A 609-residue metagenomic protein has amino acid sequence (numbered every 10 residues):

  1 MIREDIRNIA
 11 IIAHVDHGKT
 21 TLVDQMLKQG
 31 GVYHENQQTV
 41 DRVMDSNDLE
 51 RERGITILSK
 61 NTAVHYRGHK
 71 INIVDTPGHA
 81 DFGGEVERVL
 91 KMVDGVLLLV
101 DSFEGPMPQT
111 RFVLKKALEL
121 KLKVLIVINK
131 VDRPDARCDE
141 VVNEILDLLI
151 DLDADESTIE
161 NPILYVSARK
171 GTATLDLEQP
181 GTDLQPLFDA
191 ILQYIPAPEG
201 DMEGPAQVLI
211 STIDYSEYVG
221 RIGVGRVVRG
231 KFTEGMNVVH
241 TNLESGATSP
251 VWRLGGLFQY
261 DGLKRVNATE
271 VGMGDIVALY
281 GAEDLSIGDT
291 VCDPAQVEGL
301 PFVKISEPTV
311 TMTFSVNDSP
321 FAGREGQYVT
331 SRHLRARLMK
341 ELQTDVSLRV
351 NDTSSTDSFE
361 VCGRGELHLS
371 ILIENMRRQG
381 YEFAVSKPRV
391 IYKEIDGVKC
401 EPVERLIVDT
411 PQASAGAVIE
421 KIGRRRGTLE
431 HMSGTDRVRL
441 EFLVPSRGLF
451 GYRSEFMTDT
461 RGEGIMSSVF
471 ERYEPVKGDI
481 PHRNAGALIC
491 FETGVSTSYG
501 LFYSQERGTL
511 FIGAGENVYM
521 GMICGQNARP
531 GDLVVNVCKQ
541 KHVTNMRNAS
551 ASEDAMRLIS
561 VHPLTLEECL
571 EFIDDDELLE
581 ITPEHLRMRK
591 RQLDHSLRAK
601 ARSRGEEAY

Functional and structural regions predicted by a protein language model:
M1-V100, E104, E144, I213-S216: P-loop NTPase switch module centered on the Walker A-proximal segment
E4-G18, A80, V93, F103-K115 (+11 more regions): Conserved structured catalytic cores and adjacent interaction surfaces of nucleotide-binding/hydrolyzing enzymes
Q38-D41, L152-V166, P198-L209, G246-Y260 (+8 more regions): Interdomain boundary/hinge elements
K123, R133-Q193: Canonical P-loop GTPase G-domain recognition
R169, T182-V224, V228-F232, K477-A487 (+1 more regions): Accessory interdomain/linker segments of ATP-dependent helicases and helicase-like nucleic-acid enzymes that mediate
Q207-M312, A322-R324, A485, G494-T544 (+2 more regions): Conserved nucleotide-binding/hydrolysis modules and their immediate coupling elements across P-loop/ASCE NTPase motors
Y260, R265-A268, C400, V444 (+3 more regions): Long insertion/accessory domains within large nucleic-acid-processing enzymes
S319-L342, A555, I559-V561: A short, contiguous, amphipathic alpha-helix enriched in charged residues
